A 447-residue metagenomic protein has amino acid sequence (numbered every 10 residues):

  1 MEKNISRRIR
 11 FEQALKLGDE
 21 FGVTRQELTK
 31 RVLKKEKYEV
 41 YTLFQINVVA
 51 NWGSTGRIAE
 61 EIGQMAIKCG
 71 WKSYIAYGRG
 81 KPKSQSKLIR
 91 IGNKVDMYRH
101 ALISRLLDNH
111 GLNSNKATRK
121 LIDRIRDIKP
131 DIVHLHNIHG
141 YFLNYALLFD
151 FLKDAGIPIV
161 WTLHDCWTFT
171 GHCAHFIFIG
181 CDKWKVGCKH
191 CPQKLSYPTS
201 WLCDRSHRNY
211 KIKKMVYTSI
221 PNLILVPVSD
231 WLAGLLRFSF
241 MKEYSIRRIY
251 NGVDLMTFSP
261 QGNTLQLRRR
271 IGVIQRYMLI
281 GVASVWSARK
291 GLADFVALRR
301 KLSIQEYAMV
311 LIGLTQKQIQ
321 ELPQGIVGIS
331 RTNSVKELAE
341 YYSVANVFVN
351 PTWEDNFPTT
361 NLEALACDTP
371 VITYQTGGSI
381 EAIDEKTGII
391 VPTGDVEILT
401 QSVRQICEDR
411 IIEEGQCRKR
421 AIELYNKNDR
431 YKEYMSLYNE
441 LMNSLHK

Functional and structural regions predicted by a protein language model:
V226, G272-K290, V296-R299: Conserved donor-binding/catalytic core segment of Leloir-type glycosyltransferases
G313-K336: Nucleotide-activated donor-binding/catalytic signature segment of Leloir-type glycosyltransferases, i.e., the conserved
Q320, Q375-I390: Short acidic/histidine- and often glycine-rich active-site loop of Leloir-type glycosyltransferases that engages
E340-A345: Short alpha-helical donor nucleotide-sugar binding micro-motif in glycosyltransferases
W353: Aromatic "clamp/platform" in nucleotide-sugar-dependent glycosyltransferases that forms part of the donor/acceptor
P370-T373: Short hydrophobic beta-strand element within catalytic cores of glycosyltransferases and related nucleotide-activated
E385, I389-V396, Q405-R410: Conserved acidic donor-binding segment of nucleotide-sugar-dependent glycosyltransferases
I411-L445: A charged, aromatic-enriched C-terminal amphipathic alpha-helix characteristic of glycosyltransferases across folds
